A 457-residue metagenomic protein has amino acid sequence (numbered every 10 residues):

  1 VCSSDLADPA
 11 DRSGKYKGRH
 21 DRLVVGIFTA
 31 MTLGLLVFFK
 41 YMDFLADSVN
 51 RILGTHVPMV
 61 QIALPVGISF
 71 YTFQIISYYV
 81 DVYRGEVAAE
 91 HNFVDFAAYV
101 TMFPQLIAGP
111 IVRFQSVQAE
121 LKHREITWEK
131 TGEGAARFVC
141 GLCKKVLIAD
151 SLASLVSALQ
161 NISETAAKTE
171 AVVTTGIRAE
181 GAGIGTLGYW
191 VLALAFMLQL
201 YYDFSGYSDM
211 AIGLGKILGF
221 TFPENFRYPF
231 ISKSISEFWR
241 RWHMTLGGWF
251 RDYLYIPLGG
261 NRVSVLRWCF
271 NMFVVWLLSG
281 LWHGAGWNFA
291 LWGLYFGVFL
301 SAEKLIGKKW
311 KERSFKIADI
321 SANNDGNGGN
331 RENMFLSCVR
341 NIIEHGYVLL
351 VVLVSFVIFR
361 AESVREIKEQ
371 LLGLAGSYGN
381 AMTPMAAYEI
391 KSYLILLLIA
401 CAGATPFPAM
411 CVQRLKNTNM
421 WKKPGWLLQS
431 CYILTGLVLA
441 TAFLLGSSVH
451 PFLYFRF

Functional and structural regions predicted by a protein language model:
V1-R456: Membrane-embedded transmembrane alpha-helical bundles that form the catalytic cores of multi-pass lipid-modifying
